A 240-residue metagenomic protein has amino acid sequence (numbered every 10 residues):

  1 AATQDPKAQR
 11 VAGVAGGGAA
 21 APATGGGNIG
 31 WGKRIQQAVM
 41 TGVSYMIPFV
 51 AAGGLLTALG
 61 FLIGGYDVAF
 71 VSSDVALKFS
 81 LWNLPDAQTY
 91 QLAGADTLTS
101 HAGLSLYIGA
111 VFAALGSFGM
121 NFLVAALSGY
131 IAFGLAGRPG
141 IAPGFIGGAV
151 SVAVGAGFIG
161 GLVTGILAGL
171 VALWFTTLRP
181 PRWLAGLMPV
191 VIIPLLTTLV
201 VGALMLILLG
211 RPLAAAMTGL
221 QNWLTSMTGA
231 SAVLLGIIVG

Functional and structural regions predicted by a protein language model:
A2-G240: Signature of multi-pass transmembrane helix bundles
